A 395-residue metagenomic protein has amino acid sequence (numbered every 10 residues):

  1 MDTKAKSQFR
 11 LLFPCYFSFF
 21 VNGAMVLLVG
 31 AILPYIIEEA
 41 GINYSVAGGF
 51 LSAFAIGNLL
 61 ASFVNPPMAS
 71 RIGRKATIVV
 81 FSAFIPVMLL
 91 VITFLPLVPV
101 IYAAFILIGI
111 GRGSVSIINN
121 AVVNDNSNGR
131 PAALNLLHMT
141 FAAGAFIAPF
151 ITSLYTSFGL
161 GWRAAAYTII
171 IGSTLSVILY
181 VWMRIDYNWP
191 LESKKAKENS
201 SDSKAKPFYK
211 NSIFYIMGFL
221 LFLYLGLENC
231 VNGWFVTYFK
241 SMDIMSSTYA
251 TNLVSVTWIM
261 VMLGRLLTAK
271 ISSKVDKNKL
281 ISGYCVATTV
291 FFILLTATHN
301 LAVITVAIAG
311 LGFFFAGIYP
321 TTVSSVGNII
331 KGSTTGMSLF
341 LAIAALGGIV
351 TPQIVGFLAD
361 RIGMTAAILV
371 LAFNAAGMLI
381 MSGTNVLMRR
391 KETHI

Functional and structural regions predicted by a protein language model:
L27, F54-F63, F146, W258-L266 (+1 more regions): Residue-level signature of mid-helix packing/kink "hotspots" within the transmembrane helices of 12-pass Major
V29-G30, N211-L263: Extracytoplasmic gate region of multi-pass secondary transporters
G41, G73, F94-P99, N128 (+3 more regions): Helix-breaking motifs and short loop linkers at transmembrane-helix boundaries and internal kinks in secondary membrane
L60-P99: Conserved MFS/SLC helix-loop-helix module at the cytosolic interface between two early adjacent transmembrane helices
A61-G73, G264-D276, A359-D360: Helix-to-loop junctions at the C-terminal end of transmembrane segments in multipass secondary transporters
A104-M139: Cytoplasmic helix-loop-helix junction between adjacent transmembrane helices in 12-TM secondary transporters
G129-R130, L136-N188: Helix-loop-helix hairpin linking two adjacent transmembrane segments in secondary transporters
V275-T322: C-terminal transmembrane helical hairpin of 12-TM major facilitator-type secondary transporters
